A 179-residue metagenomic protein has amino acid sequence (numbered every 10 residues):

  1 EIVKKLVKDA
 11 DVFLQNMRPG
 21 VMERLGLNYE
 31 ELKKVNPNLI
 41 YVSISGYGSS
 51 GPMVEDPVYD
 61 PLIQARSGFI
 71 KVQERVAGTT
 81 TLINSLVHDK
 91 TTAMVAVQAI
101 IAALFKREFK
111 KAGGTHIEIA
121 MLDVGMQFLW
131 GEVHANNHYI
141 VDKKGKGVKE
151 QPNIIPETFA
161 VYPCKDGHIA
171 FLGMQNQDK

Functional and structural regions predicted by a protein language model:
E1-K34: A structured beta-alpha segment of the ubiquitous adenosine-cofactor-binding alpha/beta core
D11-V12, L39-V42, I169-A170: Structural motif
L14, L32, Y41, D60 (+2 more regions): Structural scaffold positions in well-ordered secondary structure
R18-P19, Y47-G48, N176: Acidic glycine-/aspartate-rich tracts in secreted/extracellular proteins
M22, N36, G114-H116: Short secondary-structure junction motifs
L27-E30, V54-Y59, H134: Short, glycine/charged-enriched secondary-structure capping and boundary segments
V35-V87: E1/E1-like adenylate-forming module used to activate ubiquitin-like modifiers and sulfur-carrier proteins
R66, I70-K179: Acidic, glycine-rich segments within the central catalytic cores of soluble metabolic enzymes that bind/position
